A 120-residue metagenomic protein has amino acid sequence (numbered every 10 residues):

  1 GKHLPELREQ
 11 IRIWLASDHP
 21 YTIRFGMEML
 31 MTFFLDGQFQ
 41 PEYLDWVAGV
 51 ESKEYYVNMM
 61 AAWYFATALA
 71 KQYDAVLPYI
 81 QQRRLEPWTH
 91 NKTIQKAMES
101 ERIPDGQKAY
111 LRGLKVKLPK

Functional and structural regions predicted by a protein language model:
G1-K120: Alpha-helical scaffold domains
